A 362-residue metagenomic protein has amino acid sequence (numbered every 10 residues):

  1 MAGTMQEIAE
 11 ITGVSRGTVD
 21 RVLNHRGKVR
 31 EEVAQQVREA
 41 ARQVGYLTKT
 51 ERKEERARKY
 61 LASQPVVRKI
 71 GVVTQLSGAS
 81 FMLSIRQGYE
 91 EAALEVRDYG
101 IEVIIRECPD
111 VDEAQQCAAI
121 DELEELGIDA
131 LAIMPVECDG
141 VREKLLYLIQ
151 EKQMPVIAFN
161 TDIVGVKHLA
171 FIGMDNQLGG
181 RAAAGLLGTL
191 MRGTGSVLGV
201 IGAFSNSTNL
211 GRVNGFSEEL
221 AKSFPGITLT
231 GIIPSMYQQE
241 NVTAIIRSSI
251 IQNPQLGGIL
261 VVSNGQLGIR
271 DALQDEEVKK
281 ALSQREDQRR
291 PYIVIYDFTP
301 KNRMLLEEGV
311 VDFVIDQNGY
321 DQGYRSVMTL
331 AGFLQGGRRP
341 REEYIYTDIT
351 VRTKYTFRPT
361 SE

Functional and structural regions predicted by a protein language model:
M1-R56: N-terminal helix-turn-helix DNA-binding module of bacterial transcription factors
R42-A79: N-terminal helix-turn-helix/winged-helix DNA-binding helices and compositionally similar short basic alpha-helical
Q75-S84, I105-Q115, E137, I172-A182 (+5 more regions): Hinge/beta->alpha junction and helix N-cap segments in small-molecule ligand-binding domains
E91-V103: Signal peptide-proximal N-terminal region of secreted/periplasmic/extracellular or secretory-lumen proteins
A130-L148, F216, P234-P300: Hydrophobic alpha-helical
D139-L178, T299-E307: Flexible loop/hinge segments that line or gate small-molecule binding clefts
G179-V197: A conserved helix-loop-strand patch within extracytoplasmic ligand-binding domains of the periplasmic binding
F204, L220, N318-E362: Hinge/cleft segment of the Venus flytrap/periplasmic-binding protein
